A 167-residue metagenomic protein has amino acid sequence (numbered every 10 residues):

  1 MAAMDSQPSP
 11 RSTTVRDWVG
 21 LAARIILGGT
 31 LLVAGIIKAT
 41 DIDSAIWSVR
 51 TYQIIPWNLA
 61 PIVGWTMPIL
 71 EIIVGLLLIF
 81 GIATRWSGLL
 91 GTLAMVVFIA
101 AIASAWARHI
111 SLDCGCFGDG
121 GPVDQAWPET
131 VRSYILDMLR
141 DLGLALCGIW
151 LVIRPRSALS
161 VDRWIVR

Functional and structural regions predicted by a protein language model:
A2-R167: Membrane-interfacial helix-loop segments of redox and metal-homeostasis proteins, especially TM-loop-TM junctions
